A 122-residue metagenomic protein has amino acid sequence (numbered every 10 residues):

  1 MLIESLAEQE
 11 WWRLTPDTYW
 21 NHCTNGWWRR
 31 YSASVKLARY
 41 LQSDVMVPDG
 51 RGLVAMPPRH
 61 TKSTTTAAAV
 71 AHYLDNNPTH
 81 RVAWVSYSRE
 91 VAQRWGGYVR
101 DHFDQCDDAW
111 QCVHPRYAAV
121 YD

Functional and structural regions predicted by a protein language model:
M1-D122: Phosphate/NTP-binding elements of NTP-utilizing enzymes
